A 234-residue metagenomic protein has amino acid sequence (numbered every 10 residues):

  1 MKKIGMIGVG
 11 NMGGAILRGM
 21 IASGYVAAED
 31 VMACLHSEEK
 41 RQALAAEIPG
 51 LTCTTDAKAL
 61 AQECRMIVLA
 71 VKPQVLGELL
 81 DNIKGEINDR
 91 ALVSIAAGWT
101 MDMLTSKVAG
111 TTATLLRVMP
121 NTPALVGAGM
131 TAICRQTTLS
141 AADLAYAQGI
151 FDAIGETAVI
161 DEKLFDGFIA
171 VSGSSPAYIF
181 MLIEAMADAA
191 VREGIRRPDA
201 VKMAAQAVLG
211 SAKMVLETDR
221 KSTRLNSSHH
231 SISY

Functional and structural regions predicted by a protein language model:
M1-T55, A59-Q62, V191-E193: NAD(P)+-binding Rossmann beta1-loop-alpha1 motif at the extreme N-terminus of oxidoreductases
A27-D30, D89-R90, A113-T114, P198-D199: Short acidic capping loops at alpha-helix termini that bridge into adjacent secondary structure
E38, I48, D56-I133: Rossmann-like NAD(P)(H) cofactor-binding subdomain of soluble oxidoreductases
M103, K107-T114, M130-G167, F180-E217: Internal alpha-helical scaffold of NAD(P)-dependent oxidoreductase catalytic cores
F168-A177: A short glycine-threonine-serine/GTX helix/turn-capping micro-motif
T223-S227: Conserved small/polar residues in nucleotide/adenosyl-binding loops
